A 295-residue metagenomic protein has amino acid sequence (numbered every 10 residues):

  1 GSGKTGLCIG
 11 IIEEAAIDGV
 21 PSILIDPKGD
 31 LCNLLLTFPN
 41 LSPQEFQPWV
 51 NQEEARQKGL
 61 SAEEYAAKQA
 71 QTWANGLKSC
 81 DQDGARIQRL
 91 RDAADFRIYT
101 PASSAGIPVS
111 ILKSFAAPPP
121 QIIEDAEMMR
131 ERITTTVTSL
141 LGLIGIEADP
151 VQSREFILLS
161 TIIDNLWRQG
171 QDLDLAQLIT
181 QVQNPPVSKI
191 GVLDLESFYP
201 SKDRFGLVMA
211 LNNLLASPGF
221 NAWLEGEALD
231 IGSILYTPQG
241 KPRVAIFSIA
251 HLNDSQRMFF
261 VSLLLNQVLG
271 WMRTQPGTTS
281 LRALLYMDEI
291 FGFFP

Functional and structural regions predicted by a protein language model:
K4: Conserved lysine of the Walker
L7, I12-P21, G29-F46, E54-P295: P-loop NTPase motor domains
W49: Conserved phosphoryl-transfer catalytic core
